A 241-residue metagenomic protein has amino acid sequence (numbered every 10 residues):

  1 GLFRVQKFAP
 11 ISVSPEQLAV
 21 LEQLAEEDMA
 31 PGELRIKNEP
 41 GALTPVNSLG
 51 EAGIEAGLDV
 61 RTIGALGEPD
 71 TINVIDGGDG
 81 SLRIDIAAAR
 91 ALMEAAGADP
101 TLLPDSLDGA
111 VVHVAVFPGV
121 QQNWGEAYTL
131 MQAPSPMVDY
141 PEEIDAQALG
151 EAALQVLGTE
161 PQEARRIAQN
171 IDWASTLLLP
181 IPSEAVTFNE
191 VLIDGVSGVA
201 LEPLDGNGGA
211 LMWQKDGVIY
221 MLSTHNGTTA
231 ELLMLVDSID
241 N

Functional and structural regions predicted by a protein language model:
G1-N241: Polar, acidic low-complexity tracts enriched in Ser/Thr/Gln/Glu with frequent Gly/Pro and Thr-Pro motifs
